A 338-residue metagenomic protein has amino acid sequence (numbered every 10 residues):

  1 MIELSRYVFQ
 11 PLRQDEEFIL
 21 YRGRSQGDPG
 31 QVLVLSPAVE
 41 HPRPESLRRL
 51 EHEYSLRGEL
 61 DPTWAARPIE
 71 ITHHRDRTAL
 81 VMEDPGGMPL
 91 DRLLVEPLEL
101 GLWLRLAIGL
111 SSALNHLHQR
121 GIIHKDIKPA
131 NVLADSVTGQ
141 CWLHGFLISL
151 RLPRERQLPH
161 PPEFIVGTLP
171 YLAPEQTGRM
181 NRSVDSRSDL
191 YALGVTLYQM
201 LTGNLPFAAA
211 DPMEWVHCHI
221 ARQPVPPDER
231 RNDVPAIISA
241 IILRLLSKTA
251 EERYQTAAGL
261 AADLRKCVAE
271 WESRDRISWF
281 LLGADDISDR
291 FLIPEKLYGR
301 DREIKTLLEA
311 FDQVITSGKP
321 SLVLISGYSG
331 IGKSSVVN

Functional and structural regions predicted by a protein language model:
G23-L47: ATP-binding glycine-rich loop module of kinase domains
H41-E59: AlphaC helix of the eukaryotic protein kinase fold
D61-E70: Conserved HxN/HPN-centered segment at the entrance to the catalytic loop of eukaryotic protein kinase-like domains
T63, E214, D233-A240, E251-N338: Key residue(s) within conserved catalytic/signature motifs
R75-P89: Conserved short submotifs of the Hanks-type protein kinase catalytic core that shape the nucleotide-binding pocket
L106-A107: Activation segment signature within eukaryotic-like protein kinase domains
S112-I122: Protein kinase catalytic-loop region centered on the HRD/HxD motif
T168-S273, S326: C-terminal lobe helix-coil module of Hanks-type protein kinase domains
